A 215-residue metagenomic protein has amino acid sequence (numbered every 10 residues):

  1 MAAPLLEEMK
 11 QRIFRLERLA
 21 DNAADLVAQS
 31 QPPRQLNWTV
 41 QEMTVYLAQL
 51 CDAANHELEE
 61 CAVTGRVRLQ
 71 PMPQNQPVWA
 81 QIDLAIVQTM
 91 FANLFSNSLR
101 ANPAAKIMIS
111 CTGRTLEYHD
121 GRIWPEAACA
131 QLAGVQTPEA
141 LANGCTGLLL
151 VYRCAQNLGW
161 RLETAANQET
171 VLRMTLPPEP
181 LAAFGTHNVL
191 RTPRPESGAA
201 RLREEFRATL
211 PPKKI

Functional and structural regions predicted by a protein language model:
Q11-L16: Short alpha-helical segment of the dimerization/phosphotransfer core of two-component systems
Q31-L36, W79-I82: Conserved micro-motifs of the catalytic ATP-binding
T64-V78: Conserved catalytic submotifs in the C-terminal HATPase_c
D83, V87-Q88: A residue-level detector for a conserved hydrophobic packing site within the catalytic ATP-binding domain
A92-N93, N97: Conserved polar catalytic motif of the HATPase_c/GHKL fold
K106-L116, D120: Short beta-strand/loop element within the Bergerat-fold HATPase_c
L116-C145: Glycine-rich/acidic phosphate-handling loop/turn and adjacent ATP-lid/helix of nucleotide-binding kinase/ATPase domains
A140, G144-C145, R153-I215: Flexible, glycine-/charge-rich segments associated with ATP-binding catalytic modules
